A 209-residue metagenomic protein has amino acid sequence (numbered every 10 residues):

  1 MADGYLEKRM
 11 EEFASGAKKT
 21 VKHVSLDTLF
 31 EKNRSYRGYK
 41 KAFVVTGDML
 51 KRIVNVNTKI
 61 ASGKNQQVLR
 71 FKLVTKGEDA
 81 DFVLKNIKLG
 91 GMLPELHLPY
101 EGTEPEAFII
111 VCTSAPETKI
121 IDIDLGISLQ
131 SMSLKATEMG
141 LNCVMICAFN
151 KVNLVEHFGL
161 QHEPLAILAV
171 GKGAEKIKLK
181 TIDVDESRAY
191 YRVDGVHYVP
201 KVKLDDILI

Functional and structural regions predicted by a protein language model:
M1-I209: Acidic, surface-exposed loops and disordered segments
